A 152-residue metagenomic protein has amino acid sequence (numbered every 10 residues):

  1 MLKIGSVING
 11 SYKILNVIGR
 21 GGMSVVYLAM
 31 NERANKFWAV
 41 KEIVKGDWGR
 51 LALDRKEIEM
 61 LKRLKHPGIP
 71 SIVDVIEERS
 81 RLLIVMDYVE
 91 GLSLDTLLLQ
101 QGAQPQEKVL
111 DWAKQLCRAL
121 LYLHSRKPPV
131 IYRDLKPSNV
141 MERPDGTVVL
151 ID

Functional and structural regions predicted by a protein language model:
L15-G21, V26: Protein kinase glycine-rich loop
G19, K56, K65-G68: Flexible N-lobe loop architecture of eukaryotic-like protein kinase catalytic domains
M30-F37: Conserved N-lobe loop of protein kinases adjacent to the ATP-binding glycine-rich P-loop
V44-R63: AlphaC helix of the eukaryotic protein kinase fold
V75: Activation-segment/catalytic-loop signature of the eukaryotic protein kinase fold
R79-S93, L97: Conserved short submotifs of the Hanks-type protein kinase catalytic core that shape the nucleotide-binding pocket
W112-A113: Activation segment signature within eukaryotic-like protein kinase domains
R118-V130: Protein kinase catalytic-loop region centered on the HRD/HxD motif
